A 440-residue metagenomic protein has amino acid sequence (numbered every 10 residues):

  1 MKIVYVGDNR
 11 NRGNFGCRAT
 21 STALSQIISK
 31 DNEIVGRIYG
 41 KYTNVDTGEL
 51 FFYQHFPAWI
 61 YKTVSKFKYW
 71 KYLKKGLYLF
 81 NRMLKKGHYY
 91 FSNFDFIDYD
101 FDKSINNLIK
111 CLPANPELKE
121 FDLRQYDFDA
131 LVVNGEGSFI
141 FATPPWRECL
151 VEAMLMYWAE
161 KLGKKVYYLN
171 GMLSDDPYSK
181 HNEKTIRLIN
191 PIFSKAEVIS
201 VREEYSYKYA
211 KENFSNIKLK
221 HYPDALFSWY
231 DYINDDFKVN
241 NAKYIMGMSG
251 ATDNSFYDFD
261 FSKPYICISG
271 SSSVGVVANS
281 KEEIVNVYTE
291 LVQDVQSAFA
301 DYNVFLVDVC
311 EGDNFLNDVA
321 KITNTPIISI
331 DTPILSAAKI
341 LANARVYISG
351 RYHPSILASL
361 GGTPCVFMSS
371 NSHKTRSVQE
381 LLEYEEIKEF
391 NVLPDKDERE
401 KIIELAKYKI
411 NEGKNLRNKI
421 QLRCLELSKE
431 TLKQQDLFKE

Functional and structural regions predicted by a protein language model:
M1-E440: Active-site anion-handling motifs in enzyme catalytic cores
